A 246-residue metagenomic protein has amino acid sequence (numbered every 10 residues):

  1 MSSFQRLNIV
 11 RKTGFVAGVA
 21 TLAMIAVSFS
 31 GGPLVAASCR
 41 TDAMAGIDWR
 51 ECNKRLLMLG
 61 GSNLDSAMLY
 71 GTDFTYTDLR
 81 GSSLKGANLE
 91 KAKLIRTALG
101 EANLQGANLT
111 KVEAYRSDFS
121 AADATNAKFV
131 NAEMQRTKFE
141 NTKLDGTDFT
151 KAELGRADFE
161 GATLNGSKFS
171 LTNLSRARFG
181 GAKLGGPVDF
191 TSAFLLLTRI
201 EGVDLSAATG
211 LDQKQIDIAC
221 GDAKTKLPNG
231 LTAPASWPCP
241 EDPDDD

Functional and structural regions predicted by a protein language model:
S3-A20: Bacterial N-terminal signal peptides that target proteins for export
F4-Q5, V27, T137: Absolute N-terminal positional cue centered near the fourth residue
L7, R11, M24-I25, C39 (+1 more regions): Exposed boundary/loop context
A20-F29: Hydrophobic core
S30-D246: Tandem repeat scaffolds
